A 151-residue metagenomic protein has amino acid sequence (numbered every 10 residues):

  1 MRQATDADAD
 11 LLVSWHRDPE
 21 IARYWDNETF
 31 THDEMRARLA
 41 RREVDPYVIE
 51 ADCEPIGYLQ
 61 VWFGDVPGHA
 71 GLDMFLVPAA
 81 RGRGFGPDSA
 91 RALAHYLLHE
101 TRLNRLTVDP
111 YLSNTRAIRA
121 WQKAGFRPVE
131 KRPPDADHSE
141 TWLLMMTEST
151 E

Functional and structural regions predicted by a protein language model:
Q3-D6, D18, R23-R81, P87 (+3 more regions): Acetyl-CoA-dependent GNAT
W15: Conserved catalytic core of Hanks-type protein kinase domains
W62, D73, T107-D109, V129: Solvent-exposed beta-strand sheet faces enriched in polar/charged residues
P87, L112-E130: Conserved active-site alpha-helix within GNAT-family acetyltransferase domains
L93-L97, L106, A117: Short hydrophobic clusters on alpha-helical segments that form packing/core surfaces in small helical domains
N104, Y111-T115, K131-E151: C-terminal "cap" of GNAT-fold acetyltransferases
